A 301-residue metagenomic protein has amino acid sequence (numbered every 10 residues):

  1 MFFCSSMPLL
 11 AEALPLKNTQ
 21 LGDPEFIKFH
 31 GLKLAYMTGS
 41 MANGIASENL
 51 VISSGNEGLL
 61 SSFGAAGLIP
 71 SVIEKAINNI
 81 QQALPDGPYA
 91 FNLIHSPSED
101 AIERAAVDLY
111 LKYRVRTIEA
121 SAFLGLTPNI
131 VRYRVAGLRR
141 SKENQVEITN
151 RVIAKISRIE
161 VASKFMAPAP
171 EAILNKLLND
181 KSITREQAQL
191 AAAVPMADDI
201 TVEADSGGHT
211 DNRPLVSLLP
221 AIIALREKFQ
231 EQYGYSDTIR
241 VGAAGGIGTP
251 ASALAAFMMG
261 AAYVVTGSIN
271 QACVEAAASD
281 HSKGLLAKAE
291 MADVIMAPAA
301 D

Functional and structural regions predicted by a protein language model:
M1-T238, N270: Active-site entrance/lid segments in N-terminal catalytic domains of soluble metabolic enzymes
A35, V241-G242, Y263: Short glycine- and Lys/Arg-enriched binding-loop motifs that mark or flank ligand-binding interfaces
S71-I73, A251-D301: Catalytic or ion-translocation cores adjacent to nucleophile or general acid/base/metal-coordination motifs in diverse
I118-A120, A243, V265: A structural signal for short, well-ordered beta-strand segments and their strand-loop junctions that often border
F229, T249-S252: Intervening/peripheral non-core polypeptide segments
R240-G248: Glycine-rich beta-strand-to-loop/alpha-helix junction loops that act as flexible
